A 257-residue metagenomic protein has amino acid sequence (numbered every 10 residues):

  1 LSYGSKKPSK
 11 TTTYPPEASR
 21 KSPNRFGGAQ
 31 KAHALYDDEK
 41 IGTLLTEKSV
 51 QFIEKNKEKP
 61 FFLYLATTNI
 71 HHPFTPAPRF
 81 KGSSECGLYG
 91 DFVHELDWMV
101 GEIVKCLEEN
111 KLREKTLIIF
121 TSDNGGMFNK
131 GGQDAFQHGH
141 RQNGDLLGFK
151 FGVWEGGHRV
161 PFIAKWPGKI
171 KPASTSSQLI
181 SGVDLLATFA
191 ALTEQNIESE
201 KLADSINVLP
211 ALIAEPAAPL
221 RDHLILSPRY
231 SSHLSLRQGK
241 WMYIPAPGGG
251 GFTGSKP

Functional and structural regions predicted by a protein language model:
L1-E58, T67-P76, S255-K256: Formylglycine-dependent
A29-A34, K81-C86, F120, N143-L147 (+2 more regions): Flexible glycine/proline-enriched surface loops and loop-helix/loop-strand junctions
K31-T43, G82-E95: The substrate-binding groove and active-site-proximal loops of carbohydrate-active enzymes, especially glycoside
T43-E47, G87, H94-G101, G157 (+2 more regions): A structural signal for well-ordered alpha-helical segments within the folded catalytic domains of diverse enzymes
E47-D91, M127-F128, Q133-F136: Active-site His/acidic residue clusters
K57-L63, L112-I118, R159-V160, P219-D222 (+1 more regions): Loop/turn elements at helix/coil->beta-strand transitions in domains of secreted/extracellular proteins
E95-D134: Metal-dependent active-site segment of extracytoplasmic phospho-/sulfohydrolases and closely related
G126-E155, K169-Q178, V183-P257: C-terminal cap/loop subdomain of S1 sulfatases and analogous C-terminal strand-loop tails that border
